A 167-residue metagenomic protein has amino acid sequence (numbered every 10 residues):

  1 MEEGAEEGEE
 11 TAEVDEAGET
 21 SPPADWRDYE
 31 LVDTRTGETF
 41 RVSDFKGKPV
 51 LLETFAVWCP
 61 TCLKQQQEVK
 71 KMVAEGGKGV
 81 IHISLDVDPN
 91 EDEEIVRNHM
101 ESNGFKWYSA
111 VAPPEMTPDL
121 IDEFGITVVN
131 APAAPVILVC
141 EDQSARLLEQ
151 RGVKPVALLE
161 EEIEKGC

Functional and structural regions predicted by a protein language model:
E3-V42: N-terminal "domain-start" segment that seeds a small globular fold
P22-P23, D44-F45, G77, E101-S102 (+1 more regions): Extracellular/periplasmic catalytic domains that process cell-envelope and extracellular macromolecules
F40-L63: Short active-site neighborhood of thiol/selenol oxidoreductases, capturing the structured segment around
L51-L52, H82, V136: Hydrophobic beta-strand anchors of alpha/beta hydrolase catalytic cores
L63-G104, E115-E123: Structural microenvironment flanking redox-active thiols in thiol-disulfide oxidoreductases
F105, P113-E164: Thiol/disulfide oxidoreductase modules built on the thioredoxin-like
